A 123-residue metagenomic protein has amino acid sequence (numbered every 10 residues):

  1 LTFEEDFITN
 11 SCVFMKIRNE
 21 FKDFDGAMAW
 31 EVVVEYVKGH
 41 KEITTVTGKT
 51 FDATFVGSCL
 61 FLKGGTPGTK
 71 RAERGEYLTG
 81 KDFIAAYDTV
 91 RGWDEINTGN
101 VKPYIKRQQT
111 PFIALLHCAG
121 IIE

Functional and structural regions predicted by a protein language model:
F3, F7-E123: Intrinsically disordered, charged low-complexity linkers and terminal tails that flank or connect structured domains
